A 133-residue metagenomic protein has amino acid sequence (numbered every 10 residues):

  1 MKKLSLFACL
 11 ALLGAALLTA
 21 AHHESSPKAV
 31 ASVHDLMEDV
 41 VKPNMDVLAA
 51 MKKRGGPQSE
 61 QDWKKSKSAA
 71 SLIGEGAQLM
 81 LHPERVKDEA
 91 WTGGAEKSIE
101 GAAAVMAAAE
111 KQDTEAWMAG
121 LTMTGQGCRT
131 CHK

Functional and structural regions predicted by a protein language model:
M1-K2: N-terminal secretory signal peptides that target proteins for export/translocation
S5, T19-K133: Sequence context surrounding c-type heme c attachment/ligation sites in exported
F7-A16: Bacterial N-terminal signal peptides
